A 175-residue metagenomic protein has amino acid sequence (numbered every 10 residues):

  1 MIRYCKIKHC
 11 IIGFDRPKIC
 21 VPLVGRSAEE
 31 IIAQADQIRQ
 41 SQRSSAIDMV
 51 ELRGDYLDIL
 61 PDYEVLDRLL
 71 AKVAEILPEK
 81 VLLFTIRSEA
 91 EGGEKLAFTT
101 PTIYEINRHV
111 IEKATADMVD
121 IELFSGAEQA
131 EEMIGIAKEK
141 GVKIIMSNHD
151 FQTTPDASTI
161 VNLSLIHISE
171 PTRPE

Functional and structural regions predicted by a protein language model:
M1-I31: N-terminal amphipathic alpha-helix/helix-capping segment at the start of soluble metabolic enzymes
H9-G13, L70-L77, M133-G141: Surface-exposed amphipathic alpha-helices with a cationic face
I11-F14, I111-K113, L165: Solvent-exposed alpha-helices and their adjacent loops that cap or buttress functional pockets in soluble metabolic
P17, K80-V81, V142: A structural micro-motif
V21-S41, I47-E132, Q152: Active-site beta->alpha loop and helix N-cap motifs at the rims of alpha/beta catalytic domains
R53-G54, M146-D150, R173: A generic structural motif
A127-K140, M146-L165: Redox- and metal-dependent alpha/beta enzyme cores, enriched for Fe-S-associated oxidoreductases and cofactor-handling
I166-E175: Single conserved hydrophobic/aromatic residue that forms the stacking wall/gate of nucleotide- or nucleobase-binding
